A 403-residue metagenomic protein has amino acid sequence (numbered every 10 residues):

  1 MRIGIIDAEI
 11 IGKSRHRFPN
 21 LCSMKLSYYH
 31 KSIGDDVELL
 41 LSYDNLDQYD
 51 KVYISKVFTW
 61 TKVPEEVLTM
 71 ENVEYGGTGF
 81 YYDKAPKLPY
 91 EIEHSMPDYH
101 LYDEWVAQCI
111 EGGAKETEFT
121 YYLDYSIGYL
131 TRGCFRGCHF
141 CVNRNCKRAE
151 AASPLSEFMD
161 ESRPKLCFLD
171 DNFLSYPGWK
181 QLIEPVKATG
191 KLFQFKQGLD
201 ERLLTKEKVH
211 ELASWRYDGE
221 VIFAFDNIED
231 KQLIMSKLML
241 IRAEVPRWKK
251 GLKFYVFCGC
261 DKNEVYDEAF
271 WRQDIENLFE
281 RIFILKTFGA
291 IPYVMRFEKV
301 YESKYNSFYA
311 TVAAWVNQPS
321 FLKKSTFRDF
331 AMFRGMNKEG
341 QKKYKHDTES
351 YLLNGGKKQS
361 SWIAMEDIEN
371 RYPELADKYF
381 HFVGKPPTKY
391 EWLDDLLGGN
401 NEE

Functional and structural regions predicted by a protein language model:
M1-Y75, G79-K84: A short, structured N-terminal alpha-helical element that caps or precedes a catalytic domain
A8, Y53-V57, V142-L240, K249-C258 (+1 more regions): Core AdoMet radical
H16-C22, T120-E157: Canonical Radical SAM [4Fe-4S] cluster-binding loop centered on the CxxxCxxC motif and its immediate flanking residues
G34, Q48-D50, T69-E71, D124-S126 (+3 more regions): Short, well-ordered alpha-helix to beta-strand connector turns
D50, P64, Y82-Y90, H139 (+2 more regions): Short, charged, surface-exposed secondary-structure boundary motifs
V73-A114: Ser/Thr/Gly-rich flexible loops in soluble cytosolic domains mediating phosphotransfer, phosphorylation
E111-L123: Flexible, low-complexity linker/hinge segments
W215-E220, E229-L397: A structural motif corresponding to the C-terminal lobe/cap of the Radical SAM core domain
